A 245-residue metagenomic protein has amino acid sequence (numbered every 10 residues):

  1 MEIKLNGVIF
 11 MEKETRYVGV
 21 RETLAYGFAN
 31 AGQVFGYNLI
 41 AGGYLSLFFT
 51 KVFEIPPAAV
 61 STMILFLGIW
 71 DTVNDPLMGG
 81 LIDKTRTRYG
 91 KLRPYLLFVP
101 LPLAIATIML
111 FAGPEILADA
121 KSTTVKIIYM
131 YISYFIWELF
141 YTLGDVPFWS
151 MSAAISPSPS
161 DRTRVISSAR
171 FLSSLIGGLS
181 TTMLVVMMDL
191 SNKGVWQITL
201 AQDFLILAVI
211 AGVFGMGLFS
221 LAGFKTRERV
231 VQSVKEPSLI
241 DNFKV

Functional and structural regions predicted by a protein language model:
I3-V245: Membrane-embedded alpha-helical bundles of multi-pass transporters/translocases, especially carrier/permease families
